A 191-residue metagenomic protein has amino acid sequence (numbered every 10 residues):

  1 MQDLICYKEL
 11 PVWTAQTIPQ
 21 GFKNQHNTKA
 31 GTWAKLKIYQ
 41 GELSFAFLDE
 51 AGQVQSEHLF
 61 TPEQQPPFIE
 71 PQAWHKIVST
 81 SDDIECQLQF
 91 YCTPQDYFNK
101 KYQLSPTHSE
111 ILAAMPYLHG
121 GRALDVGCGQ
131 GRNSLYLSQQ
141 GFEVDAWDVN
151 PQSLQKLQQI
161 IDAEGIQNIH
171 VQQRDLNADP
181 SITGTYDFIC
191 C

Functional and structural regions predicted by a protein language model:
P11-G31: Conserved short histidine dyad/triad with adjacent acidic residue
A51-P71: Short acidic-glycine-tyrosine-enriched beta hairpin
G121-G129: Conserved class I S-adenosyl-L-methionine
E143-D148: Conserved SAM-binding motif I beta-strand of class I
N150-Q152: Conserved SAM/SAH-binding beta-strand->alpha-helix loop
L157-Q158: Conserved SAM-binding loop
G165-L176: Conserved SAM-binding strand-loop segment of SAM-dependent methyltransferases
C190: A conserved beta-strand element that flanks and buttresses the S-adenosyl-L-methionine
